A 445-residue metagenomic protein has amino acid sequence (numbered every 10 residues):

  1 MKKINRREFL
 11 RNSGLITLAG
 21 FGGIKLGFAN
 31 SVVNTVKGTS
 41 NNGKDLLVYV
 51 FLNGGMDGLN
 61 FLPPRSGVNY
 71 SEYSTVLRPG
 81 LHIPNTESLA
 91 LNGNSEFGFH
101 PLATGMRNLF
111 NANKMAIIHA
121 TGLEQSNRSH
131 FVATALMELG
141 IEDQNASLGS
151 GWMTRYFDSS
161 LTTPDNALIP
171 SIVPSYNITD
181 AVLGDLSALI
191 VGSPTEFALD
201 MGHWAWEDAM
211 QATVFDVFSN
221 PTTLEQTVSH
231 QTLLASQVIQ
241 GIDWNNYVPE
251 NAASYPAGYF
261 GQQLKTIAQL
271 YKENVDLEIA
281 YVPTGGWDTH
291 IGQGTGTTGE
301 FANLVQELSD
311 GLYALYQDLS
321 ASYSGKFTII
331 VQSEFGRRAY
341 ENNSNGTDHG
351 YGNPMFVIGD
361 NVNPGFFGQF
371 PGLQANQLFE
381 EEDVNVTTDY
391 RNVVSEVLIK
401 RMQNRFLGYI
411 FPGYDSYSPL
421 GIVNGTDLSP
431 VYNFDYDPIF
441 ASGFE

Functional and structural regions predicted by a protein language model:
K2-D310, A314-S322, Y340, V357-Y436: Feature for exported/extracytoplasmic and membrane-associated proteins, marking the mature portion
A280-P283, T328-Q332: Short, conserved beta-strand edge motifs with alternating hydrophobic and charged residues
G325: Short helix-loop-beta-strand segments that form the rim/entrance of peptidase-like active sites
S333-G365: Histidine-centered active-site microenvironments of extracellular/periplasmic hydrolases and transferases
D437-E445: Short acidic, low-complexity intrinsically disordered linear motifs used for protein-protein interactions
